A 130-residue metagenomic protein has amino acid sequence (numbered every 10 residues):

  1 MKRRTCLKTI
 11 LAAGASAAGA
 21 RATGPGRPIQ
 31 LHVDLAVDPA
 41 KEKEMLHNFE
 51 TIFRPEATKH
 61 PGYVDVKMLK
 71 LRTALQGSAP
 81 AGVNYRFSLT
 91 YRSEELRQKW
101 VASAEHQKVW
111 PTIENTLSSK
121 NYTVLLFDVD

Functional and structural regions predicted by a protein language model:
K2, L7-L11, I52, E56-V64 (+1 more regions): An amphipathic, aromatic/His-enriched active-site/gating alpha helix that lines ligand/cofactor pockets
T5-A15, G19-I29, K67-A81, V109-D130: Glycine-rich beta-strand-turn "strand-cap" elements at beta-sheet edges
P28-A36, D65-S103: Short, well-ordered beta-strand segments in beta-rich or mixed alpha/beta enzyme and ligand-binding folds
V37-E44: Short, surface-exposed ligand-recognition loops at beta-strand->loop->(often short) alpha-helix junctions that present
H47-E50: Extracytoplasmic/periplasmic
